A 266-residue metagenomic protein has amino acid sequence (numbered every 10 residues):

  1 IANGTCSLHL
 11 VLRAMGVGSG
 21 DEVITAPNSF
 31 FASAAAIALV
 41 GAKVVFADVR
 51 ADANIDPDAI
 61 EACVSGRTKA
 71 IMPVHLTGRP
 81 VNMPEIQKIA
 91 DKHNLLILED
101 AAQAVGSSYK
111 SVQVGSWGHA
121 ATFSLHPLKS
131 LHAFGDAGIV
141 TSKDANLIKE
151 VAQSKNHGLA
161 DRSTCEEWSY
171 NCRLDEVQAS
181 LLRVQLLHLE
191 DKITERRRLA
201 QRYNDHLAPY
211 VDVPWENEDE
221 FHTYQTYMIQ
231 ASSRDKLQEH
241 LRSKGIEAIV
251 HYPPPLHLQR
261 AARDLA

Functional and structural regions predicted by a protein language model:
N3-C6: Helix N-cap/capping motif at the beta->alpha junctions
L8-L12: Short, conserved alpha-helix that lines the donor NDP-sugar binding/gating region of sugar-transfer enzymes
R13-A101, S108: PLP-dependent aminotransferase-like
A35-I37, I89, Q113, S130 (+1 more regions): Hydrophobic/aromatic ligand-binding patch that stacks against planar heteroaromatic rings of cofactors or nucleotides
D58, A70-V74, M83-E85, S108 (+1 more regions): PLP-dependent aminotransferase class I/II
E99-F134, D161-E166: Conserved active-site segment immediately N-terminal to the catalytic lysine that forms the internal aldimine
F123-S124, G138-D144: Short beta-strand-to-turn element immediately C-terminal to the catalytic PLP-Schiff-base lysine in fold type I
A133-A137, L182: Adenylate-forming
